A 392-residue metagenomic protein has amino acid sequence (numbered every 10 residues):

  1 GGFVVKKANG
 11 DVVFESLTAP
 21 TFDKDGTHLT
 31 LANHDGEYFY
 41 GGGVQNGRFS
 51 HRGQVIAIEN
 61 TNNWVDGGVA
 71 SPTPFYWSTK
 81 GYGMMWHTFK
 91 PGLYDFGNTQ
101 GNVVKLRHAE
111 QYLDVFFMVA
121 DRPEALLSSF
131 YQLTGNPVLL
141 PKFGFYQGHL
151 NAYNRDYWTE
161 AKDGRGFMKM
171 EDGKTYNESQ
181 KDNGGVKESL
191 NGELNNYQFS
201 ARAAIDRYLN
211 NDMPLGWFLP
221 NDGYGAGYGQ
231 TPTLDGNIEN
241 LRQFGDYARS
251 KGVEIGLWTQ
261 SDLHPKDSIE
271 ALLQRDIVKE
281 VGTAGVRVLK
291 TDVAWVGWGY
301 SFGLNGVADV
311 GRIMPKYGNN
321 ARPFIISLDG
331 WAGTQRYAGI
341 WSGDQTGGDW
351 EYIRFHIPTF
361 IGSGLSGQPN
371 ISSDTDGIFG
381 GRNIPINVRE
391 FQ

Functional and structural regions predicted by a protein language model:
G1-E193, I205-D206, N210: Catalytic and substrate-binding clefts that recognize carbohydrates or anionic sugar/phosphate headgroups
A8, E15-S16, T21-H34, Y38 (+1 more regions): Aromatic- and carboxylate-enriched substrate-binding clefts and catalytic-loop regions of carbohydrate-active enzymes
A57, G97, H108-Y112, V186 (+7 more regions): Generic, low-specificity signal for short hydrophobic/alpha-helical stretches with a mild N-terminal bias, encompassing
R122-P123, E193-Y197, A201, I269-E270 (+2 more regions): Phosphate/oxyanion-binding active-site loops and adjacent basic polyanion-contact surfaces
L126, S200-R202, I384: Conserved alpha/beta core surface patches that mediate binding of polyanionic ligands
G185-Q198, L263-R275: Active-site mouth loops of central-metabolism enzymes
N196-G223: Catalytic domains of carbohydrate-active enzymes, especially glycoside hydrolases
